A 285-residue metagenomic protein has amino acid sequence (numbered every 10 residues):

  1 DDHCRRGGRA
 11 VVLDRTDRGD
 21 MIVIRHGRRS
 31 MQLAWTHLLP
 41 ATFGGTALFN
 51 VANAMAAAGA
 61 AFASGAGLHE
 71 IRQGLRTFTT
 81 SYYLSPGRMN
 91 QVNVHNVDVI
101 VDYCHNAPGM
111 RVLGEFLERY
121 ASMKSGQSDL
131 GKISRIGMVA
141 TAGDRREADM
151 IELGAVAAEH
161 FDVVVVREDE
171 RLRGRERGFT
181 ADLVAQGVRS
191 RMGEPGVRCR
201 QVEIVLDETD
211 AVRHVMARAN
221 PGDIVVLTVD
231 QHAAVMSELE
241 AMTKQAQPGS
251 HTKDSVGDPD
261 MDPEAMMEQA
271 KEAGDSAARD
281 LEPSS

Functional and structural regions predicted by a protein language model:
D1, T16, R25-G27, A140 (+1 more regions): Structured loops at beta-to-helix junctions and adjacent beta-edge loops in soluble globular domains
D1-V12: Cys/His-rich short segments
R6-G7, R18, Y83-S85: Short, basic and Ser/Thr-rich N-terminal targeting/leader segments
V12-L39, R88: Acidic-glycine-rich active-site phosphate/pyrophosphate-binding loop
L33-T36, P40-F49, G59-H69, Q73-S285: ATP-dependent carboxylate-amine ligase
N53, A57: PAPS/PAP-binding and catalytic site of the sulfotransferase fold
